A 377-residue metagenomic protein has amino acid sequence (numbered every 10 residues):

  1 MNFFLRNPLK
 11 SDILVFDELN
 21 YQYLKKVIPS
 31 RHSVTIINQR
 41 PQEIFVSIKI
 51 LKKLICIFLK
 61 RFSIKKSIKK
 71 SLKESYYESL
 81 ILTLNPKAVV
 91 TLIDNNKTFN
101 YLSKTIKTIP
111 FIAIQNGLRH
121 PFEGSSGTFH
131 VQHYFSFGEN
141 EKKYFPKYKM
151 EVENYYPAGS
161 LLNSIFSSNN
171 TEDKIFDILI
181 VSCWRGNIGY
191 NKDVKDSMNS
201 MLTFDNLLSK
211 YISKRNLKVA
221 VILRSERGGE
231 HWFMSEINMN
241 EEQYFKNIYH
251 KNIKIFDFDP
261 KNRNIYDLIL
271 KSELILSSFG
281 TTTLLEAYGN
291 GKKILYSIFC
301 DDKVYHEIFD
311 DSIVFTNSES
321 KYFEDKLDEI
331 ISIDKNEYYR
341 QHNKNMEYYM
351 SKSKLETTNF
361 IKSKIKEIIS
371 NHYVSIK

Functional and structural regions predicted by a protein language model:
M1-L9, I13-I165, L284: Active-site and donor-binding regions of nucleotide-sugar-utilizing enzymes
E18, I37-Q42, D94, N116-G117 (+4 more regions): Short loop/turn segments at strand-loop or loop-helix junctions that form parts of catalytic or ligand-binding pockets
Y23-R31, Y101-I106, Y148, W232-Y249 (+1 more regions): Short, aromatic/basic amphipathic alpha-helical patches
K25-K26, N163-K246: Conserved catalytic-core segment of nucleotide-activated headgroup transferases in glycan assembly
P86-V89, Q132, F176, L270-L274: Conserved acidic residues
V131, V152, P157, L274 (+1 more regions): Catalytic binding pocket for nucleotide-activated donors in carbohydrate/polymer assembly enzymes
E226-L285, G289-N290: Donor nucleotide-activated moiety binding/catalytic core segment of transferases that use nucleotide-activated donors
K352-K377: C-terminal alpha-helical cap of glycosyltransferases
